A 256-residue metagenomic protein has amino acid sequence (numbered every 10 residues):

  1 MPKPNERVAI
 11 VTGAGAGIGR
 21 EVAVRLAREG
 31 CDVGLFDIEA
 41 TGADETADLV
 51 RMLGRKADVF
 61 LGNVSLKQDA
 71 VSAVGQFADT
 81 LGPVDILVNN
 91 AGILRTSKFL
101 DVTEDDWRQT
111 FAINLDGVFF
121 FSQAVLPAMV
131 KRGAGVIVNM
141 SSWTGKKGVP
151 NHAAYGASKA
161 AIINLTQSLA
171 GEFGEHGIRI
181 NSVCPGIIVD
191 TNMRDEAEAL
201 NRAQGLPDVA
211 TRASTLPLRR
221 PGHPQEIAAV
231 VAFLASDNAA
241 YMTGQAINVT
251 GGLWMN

Functional and structural regions predicted by a protein language model:
P2-G34: Canonical Rossmann dinucleotide-binding motif of NAD(H)/NADP(H)-dependent dehydrogenases/reductases, specifically
S97-L100, K147-A153, E175-H176, R219 (+1 more regions): Active-site loop immediately N-terminal to the catalytic Tyr-X3-Lys motif of short-chain dehydrogenase/reductase
K98-F99, D106-F111, E198, R212: Substrate-binding pocket helix/loop in short-chain dehydrogenase/reductase
S122, S158, T166: Active-site helix of classical SDR
P127, G171-E175, A240: Alpha-helical segment proximal to the catalytic Tyr-Lys
S142: Residue(s) in the substrate-gating loop at a strand-loop-helix junction that position the organic substrate next
K147, A232, T243-N256: Short C-terminal tail/terminal secondary-structure segment of NAD(P)H-dependent dehydrogenase/reductase domains
